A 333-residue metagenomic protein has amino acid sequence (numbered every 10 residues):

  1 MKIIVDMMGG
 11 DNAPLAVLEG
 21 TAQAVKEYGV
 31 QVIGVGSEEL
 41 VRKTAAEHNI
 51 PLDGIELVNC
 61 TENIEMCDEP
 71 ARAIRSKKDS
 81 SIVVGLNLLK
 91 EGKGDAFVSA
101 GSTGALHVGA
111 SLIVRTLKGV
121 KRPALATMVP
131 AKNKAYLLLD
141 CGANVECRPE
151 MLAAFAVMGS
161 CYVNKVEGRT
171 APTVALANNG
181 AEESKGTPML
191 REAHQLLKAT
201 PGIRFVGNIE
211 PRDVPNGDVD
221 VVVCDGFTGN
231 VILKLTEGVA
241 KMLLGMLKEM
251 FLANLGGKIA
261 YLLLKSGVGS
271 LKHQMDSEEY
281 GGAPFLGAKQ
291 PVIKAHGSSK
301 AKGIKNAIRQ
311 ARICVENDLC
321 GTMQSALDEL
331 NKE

Functional and structural regions predicted by a protein language model:
M1-R42: N-terminal phosphate-binding or glycine-rich loops at protein starts, especially the Walker A/P-loop of NTPases
V5-P14, A143-A153, K294-A301: Short, glycine-rich nucleotide/cofactor-binding loops
A13-V17, D79-G92, A96-A110, L117 (+6 more regions): Short glycine/serine/threonine-rich phosphate/pyrophosphate-binding segments that cradle anionic phosphate groups
L15-A16, Q31-I33, E39, V145-G207 (+3 more regions): Glycine-rich phosphate/diphosphate-binding loop of Rossmann-like nucleotide-binding domains
V25-Y28, A46-G54, E167, L197-I203: Short helix-capping segments at alpha-helix termini
I50-G94: Phosphate/nucleotide-donor binding subsite
S111-A124, M128-L138, D218-V222, G226-E333: Glycine-rich phosphate/nucleotide-binding loop
